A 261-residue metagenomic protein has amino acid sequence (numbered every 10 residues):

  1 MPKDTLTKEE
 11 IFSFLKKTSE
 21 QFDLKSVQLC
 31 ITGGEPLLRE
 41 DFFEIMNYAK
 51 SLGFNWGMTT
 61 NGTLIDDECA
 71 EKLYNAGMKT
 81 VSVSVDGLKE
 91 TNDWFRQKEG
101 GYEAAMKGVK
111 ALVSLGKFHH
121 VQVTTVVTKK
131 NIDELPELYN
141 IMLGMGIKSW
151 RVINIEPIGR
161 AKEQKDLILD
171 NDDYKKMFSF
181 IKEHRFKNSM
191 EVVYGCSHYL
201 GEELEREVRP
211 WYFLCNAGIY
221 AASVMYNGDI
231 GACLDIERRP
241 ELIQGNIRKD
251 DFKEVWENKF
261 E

Functional and structural regions predicted by a protein language model:
M1, L6, Y74-G231, D235-Q244 (+1 more regions): Radical SAM enzyme [4Fe-4S]-AdoMet core and its adjacent flexible, acidic and glycine-rich loops/tails across
M1-T80, L169-D170: Conserved alpha-helical substructure of the radical SAM core
W256-E261: Immediate flanking context of iron-sulfur cluster ligation sites
